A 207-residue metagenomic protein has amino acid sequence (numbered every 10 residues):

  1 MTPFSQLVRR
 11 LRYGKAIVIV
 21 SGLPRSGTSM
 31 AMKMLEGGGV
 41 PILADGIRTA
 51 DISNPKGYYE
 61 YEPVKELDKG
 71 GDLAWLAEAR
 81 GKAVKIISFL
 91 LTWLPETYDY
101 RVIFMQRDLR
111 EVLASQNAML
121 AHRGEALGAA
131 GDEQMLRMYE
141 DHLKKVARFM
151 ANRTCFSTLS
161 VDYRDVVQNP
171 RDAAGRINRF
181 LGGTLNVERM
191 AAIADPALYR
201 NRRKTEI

Functional and structural regions predicted by a protein language model:
M1-R80, D195-E206: PAPS-dependent sulfotransferase catalytic core
P3, G71, Q134, K145 (+1 more regions): Exposed alpha-helical structural elements
L43-I47, D132, G182-I193: Short, surface-exposed acidic
D51-N54, D132, F156, A192: Short linear sequence motifs
N54, L109, N186-R189, D195: Glycine-rich, flexible loop/turn motifs
A83-N186: PAPS-dependent sulfotransferase catalytic domain
Q116, A192-A197: A general structural motif at alpha-helix termini
A173, E206-I207: Compositionally biased, flexible interaction segments
